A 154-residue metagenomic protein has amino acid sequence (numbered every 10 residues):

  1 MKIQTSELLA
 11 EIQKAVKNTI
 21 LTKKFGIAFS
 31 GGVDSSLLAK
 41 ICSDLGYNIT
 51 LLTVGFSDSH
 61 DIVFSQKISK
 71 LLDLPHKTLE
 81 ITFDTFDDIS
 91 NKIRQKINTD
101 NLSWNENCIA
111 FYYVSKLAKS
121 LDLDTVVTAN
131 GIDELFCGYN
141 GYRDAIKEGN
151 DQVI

Functional and structural regions predicted by a protein language model:
K2-I154: ATP-dependent adenylate-handling active sites, centered on carboxylate activation for C-N bond formation
